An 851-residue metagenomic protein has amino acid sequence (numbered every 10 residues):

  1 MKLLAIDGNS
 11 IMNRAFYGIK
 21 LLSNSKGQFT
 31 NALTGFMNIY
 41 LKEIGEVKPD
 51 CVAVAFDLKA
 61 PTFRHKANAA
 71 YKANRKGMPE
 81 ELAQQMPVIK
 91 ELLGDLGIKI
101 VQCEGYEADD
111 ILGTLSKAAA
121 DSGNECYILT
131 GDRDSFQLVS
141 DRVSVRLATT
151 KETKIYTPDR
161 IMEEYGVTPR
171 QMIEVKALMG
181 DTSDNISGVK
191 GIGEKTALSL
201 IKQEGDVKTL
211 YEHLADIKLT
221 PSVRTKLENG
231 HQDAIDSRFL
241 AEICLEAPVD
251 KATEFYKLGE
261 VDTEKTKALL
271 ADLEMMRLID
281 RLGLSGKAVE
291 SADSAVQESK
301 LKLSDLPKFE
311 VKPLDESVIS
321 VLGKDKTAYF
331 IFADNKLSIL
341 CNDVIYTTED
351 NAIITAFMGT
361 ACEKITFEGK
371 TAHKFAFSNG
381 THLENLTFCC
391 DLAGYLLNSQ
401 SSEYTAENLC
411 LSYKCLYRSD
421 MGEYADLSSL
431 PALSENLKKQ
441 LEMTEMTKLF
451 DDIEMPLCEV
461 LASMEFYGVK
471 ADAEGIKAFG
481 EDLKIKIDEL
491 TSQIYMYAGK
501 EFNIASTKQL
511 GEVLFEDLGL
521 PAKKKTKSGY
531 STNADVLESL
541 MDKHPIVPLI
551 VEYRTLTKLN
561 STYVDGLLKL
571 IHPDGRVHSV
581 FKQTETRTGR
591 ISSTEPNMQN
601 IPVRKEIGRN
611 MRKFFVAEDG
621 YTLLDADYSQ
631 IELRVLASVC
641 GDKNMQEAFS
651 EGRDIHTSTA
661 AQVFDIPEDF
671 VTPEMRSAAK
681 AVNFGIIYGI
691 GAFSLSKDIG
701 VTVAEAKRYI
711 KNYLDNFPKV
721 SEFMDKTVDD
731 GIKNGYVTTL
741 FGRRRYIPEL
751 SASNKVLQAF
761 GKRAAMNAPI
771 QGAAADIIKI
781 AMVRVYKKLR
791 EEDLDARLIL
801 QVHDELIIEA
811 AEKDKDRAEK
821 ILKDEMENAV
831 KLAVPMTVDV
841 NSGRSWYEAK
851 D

Functional and structural regions predicted by a protein language model:
L3-L4, G8, R14-A53, A69-A70 (+5 more regions): Conserved RNase H-like, two-metal-ion catalytic cores of nucleic-acid enzymes
S23-K26, A73-V249: Extended two-metal-dependent nuclease catalytic cores across DNA- and RNA-processing enzymes
Y127-L129, F136-R170, I353-Q440: Charged catalytic and DNA/RNA-contacting regions of genome-maintenance and nucleic-acid-processing enzymes
G230-N351, T360-F367, L416, P431-I601 (+8 more regions): Conserved "right-hand" nucleotidyltransferase catalytic core of DNA-directed polymerases
C341, D391-D420, Y424, S429 (+1 more regions): Function-dense linear segments that define catalytic or interfacial modules in macromolecule-processing proteins
L441-I453, L457, I777, A781-V802 (+1 more regions): Active-site palm subdomain of RNA-directed nucleic acid polymerases
F466, H578-S579, Q583-T586, F664-L794 (+2 more regions): Conserved catalytic core of nucleic-acid polymerases
I485-S492, M496-P548, D715-R763, N767 (+2 more regions): C-terminal polymerase-core module
